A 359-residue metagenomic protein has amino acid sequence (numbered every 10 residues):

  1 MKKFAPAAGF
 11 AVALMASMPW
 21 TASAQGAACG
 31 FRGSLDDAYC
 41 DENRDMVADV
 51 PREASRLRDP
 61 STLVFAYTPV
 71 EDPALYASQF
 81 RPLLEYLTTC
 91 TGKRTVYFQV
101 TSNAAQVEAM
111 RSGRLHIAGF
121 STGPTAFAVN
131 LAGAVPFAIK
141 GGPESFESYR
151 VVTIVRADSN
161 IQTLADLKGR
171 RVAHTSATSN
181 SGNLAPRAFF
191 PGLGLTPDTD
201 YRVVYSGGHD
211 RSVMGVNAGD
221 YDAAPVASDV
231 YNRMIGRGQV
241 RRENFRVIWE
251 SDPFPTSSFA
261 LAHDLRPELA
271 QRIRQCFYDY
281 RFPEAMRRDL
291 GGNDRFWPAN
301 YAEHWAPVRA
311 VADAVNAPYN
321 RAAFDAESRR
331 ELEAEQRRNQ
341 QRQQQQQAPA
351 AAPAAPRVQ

Functional and structural regions predicted by a protein language model:
G9-S17: Bacterial N-terminal signal peptides
Q25-Y67, E71-D72, Y76, L261 (+1 more regions): An extracytoplasmic/periplasmic, membrane-proximal ligand-sensing/linker region
E42-A126: Extracytoplasmic small-molecule ligand-binding "clamshell" domains of the periplasmic binding protein/Venus flytrap
F65-T88, G123, P143-V213, Y221 (+2 more regions): Bilobed "Venus flytrap"/periplasmic-binding protein-like clamshell domains and structurally analogous long
Y97-E108, P197-M214, P253: Short helix-initiation/N-cap motifs at beta->coil->alpha
A104-A118, L131, A165, H209-D229: Short helices/loops that flank or line small-molecule/ion binding pockets
T122-A132, P186-G192, G215-A218, D222-E243: A ligand-binding cleft/hinge motif common to bilobed small-molecule-binding domains
V135-F146, Y201-R202, G236-P253: Short beta-strand->loop
